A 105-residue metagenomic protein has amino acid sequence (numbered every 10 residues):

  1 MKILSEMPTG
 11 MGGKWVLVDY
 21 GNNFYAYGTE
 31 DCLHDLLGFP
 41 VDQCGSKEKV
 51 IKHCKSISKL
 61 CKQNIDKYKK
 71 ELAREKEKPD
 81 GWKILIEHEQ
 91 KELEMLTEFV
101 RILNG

Functional and structural regions predicted by a protein language model:
M1-K2, K70, R74, R101-G105: Short intrinsically disordered terminal tails
M1-M11: Short, charged/polar N-terminal "headpieces" of proteins
T9-W82, H88: Acidic, low-complexity, intrinsically disordered interaction modules
G81-G105: Short, charge-rich amphipathic interface segments used for partner binding and complex assembly
